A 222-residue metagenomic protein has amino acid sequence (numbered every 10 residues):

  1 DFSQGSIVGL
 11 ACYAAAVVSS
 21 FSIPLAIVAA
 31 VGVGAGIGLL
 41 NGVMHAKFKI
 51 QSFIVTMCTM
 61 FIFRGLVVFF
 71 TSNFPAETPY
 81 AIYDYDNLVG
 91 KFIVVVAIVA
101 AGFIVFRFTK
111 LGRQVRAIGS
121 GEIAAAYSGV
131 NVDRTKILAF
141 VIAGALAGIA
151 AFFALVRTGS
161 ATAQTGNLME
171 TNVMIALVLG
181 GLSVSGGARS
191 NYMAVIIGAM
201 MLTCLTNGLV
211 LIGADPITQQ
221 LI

Functional and structural regions predicted by a protein language model:
F2-S22, I27, V43-K49, L177-R189: Single transmembrane alpha-helix segments in multi-pass membrane proteins
S6-L10, P24-G32, I54, F92-A97 (+5 more regions): Hydrophobic alpha-helical transmembrane segments
S22-F61, I197-G198: Alpha-helical transmembrane segments within multi-pass membrane transporters and channels
F48-L111, I137-L138, R157-G166, T218: Transmembrane helix-bundle core of multi-pass membrane transporters and related energy-transducing complexes
M60, R64-G65, V94-V105, A143-A151 (+3 more regions): Hydrophobic core segments of alpha-helical transmembrane domains in multi-pass membrane transport and ion-translocation
A100-V141: Membrane-helix/interface signature in polytopic inner-membrane proteins
N131-T158, N167, T171, I175: Transmembrane alpha-helices
A161-L221: Transmembrane alpha-helical segments in multi-pass inner-membrane proteins
